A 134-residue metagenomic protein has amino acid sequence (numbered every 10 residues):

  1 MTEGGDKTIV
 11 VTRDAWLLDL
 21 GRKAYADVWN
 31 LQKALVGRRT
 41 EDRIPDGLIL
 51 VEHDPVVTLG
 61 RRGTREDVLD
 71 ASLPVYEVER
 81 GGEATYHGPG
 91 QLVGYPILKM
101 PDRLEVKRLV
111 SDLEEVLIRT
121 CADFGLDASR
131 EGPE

Functional and structural regions predicted by a protein language model:
M1-E134: N-terminal lobe of the biotin/lipoate ligase/transferase fold
